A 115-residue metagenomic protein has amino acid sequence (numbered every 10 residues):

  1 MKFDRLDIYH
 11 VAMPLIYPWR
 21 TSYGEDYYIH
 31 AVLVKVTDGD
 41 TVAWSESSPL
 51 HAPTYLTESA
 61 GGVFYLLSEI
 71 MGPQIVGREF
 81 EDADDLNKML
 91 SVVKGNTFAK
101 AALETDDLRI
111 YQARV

Functional and structural regions predicted by a protein language model:
M1-V115: N-terminal capping/lid subdomain adjacent to the active-site entrance of alpha/beta enzymes
